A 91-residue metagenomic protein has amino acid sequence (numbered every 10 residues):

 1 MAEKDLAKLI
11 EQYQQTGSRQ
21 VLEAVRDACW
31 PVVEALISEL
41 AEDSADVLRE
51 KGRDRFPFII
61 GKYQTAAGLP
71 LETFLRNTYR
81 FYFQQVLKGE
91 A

Functional and structural regions predicted by a protein language model:
M1-A91: Alpha-helical promoter-recognition and RNA polymerase-docking modules of transcription initiation factors, dominated by
